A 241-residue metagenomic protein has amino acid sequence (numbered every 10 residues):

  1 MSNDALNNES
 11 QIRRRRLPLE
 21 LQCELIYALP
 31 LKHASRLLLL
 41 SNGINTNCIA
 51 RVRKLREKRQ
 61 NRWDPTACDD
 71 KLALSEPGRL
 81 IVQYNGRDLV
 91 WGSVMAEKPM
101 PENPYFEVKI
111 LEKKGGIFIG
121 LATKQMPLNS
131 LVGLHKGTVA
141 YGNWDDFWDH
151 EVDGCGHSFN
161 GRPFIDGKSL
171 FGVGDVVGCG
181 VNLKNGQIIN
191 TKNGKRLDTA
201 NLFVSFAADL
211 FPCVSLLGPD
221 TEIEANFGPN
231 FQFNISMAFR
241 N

Functional and structural regions predicted by a protein language model:
S2-N241: PRY/SPRY (B30.2) beta-sandwich protein-interaction domains and their adjacent Ser/Pro/Gly-rich low-complexity linkers
